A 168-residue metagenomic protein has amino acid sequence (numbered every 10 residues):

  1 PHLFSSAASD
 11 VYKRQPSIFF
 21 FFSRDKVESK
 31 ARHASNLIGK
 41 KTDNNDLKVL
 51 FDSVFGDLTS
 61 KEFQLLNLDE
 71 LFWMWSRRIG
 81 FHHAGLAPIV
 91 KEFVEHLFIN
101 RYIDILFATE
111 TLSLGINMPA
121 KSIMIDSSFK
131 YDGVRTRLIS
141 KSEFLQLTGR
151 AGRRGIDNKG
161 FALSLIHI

Functional and structural regions predicted by a protein language model:
P1-A8, Y12, I166-H167: Single conserved hydrophobic/aromatic residue that forms the stacking wall/gate of nucleotide- or nucleobase-binding
D10-K13, F72-W73, L97-N100, I116-N117 (+1 more regions): Conserved catalytic network of the ASCE P-loop NTPase/AAA+ motor domain
R14-Q15, S76-R77, I103, M118-S122 (+1 more regions): Short glycine-/polar-rich loops that comprise or flank the Walker A/P-loop and associated switch/sensor motifs
F20, H82, L106-T109, N117 (+3 more regions): Generic beta-strand/beta-sheet core signal
F20, R24-I105, T136-S140: Conserved C-terminal RecA-like helicase domain
S23-V27, L86-A87, L112-L114, F129-Y131 (+1 more regions): Conserved nucleotide-binding/hydrolysis micro-motifs of P-loop NTPases
I99-L106, E110-R150: Conserved RecA-like helicase motor core of SF1/SF2 enzymes
S142-L165: Conserved segment of the helicase C-terminal RecA-like domain
